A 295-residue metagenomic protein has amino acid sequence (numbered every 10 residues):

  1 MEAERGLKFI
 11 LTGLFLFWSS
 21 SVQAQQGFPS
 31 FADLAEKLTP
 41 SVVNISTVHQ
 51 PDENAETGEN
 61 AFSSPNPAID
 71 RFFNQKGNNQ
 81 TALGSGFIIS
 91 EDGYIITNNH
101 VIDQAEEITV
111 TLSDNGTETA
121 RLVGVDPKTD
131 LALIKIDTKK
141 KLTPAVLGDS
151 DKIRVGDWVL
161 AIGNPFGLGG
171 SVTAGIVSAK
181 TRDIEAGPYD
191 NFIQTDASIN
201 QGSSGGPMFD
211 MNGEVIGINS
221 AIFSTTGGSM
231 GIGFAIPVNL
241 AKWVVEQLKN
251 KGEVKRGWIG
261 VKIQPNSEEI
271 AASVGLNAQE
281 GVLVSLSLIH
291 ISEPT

Functional and structural regions predicted by a protein language model:
M1-I10: Bacterial N-terminal signal peptides that target proteins for export
A24-L288: Serine-dependent protease modules
S287-T295: Residue-level detector of conserved catalytic or cofactor/ligand-binding positions in enzyme active sites
